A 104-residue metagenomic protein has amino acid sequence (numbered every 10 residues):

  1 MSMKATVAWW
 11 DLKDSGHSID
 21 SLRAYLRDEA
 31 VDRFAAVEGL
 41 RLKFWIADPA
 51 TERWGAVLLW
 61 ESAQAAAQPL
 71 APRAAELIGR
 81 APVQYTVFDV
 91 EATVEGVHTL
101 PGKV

Functional and structural regions predicted by a protein language model:
M1-W54, A63-A71, A81-V104: Short S/T/G/P-rich N-terminal loop/turn motif that feeds into the first structured element of a domain
E76-L77: Membrane-interface extramembranous regions
